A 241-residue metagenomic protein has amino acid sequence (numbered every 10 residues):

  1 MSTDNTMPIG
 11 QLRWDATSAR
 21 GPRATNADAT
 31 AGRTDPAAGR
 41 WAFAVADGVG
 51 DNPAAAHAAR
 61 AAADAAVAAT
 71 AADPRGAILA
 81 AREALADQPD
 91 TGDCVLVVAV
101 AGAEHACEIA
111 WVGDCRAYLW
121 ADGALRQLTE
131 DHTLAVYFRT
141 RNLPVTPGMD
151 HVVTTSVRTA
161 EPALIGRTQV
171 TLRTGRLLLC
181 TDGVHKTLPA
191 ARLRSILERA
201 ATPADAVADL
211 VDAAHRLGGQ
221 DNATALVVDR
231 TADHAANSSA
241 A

Functional and structural regions predicted by a protein language model:
M1-A241: PP2C/PPM-type serine/threonine phosphatase catalytic domain
